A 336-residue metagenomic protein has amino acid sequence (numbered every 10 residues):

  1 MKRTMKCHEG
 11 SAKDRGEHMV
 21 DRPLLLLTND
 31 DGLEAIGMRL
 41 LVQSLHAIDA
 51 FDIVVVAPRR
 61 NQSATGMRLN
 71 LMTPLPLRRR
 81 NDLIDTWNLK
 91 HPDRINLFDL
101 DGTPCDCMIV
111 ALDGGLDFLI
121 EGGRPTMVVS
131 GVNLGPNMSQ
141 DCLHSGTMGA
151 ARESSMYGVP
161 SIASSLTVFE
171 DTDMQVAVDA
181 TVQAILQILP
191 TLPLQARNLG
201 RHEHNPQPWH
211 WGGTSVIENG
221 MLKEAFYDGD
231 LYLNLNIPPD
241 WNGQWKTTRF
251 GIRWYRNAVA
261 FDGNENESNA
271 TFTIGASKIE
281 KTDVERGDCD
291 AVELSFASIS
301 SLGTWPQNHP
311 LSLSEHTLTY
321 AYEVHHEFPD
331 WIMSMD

Functional and structural regions predicted by a protein language model:
G10, D14-D21, L25-T28, I36-G122: A cross-family phosphate/adenosyl-ligand binding-site feature
R22-L27, D31-V54, H309-L311, H316-D336: Glycine-rich beta-alpha loop segments
T28, V56-P58, S130-N133, A163-S165 (+2 more regions): Short beta-strand segments
D31, N61, T103-P104, N133-P136 (+2 more regions): Short glycine-rich anion-binding loops that position phosphate/pyrophosphate groups of nucleotides and phosphorylated
M127: Short, Asp-centered acidic motifs that coordinate Mg2+ and/or phosphate in catalytic or ligand-binding sites
M138-S145: Glycine/threonine-rich flexible loop motifs
D141, S155-A177: Glycine-rich phosphate/pyrophosphate-binding loops and their adjacent beta-strand/loop elements at enzyme active sites
V178-D336: Electrostatically charged, flexible surface regions
